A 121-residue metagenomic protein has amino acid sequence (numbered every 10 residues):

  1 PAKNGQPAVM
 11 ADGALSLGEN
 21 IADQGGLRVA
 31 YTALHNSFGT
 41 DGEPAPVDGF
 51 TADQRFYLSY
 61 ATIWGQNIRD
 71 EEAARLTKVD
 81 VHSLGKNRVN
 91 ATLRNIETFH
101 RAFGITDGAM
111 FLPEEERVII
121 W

Functional and structural regions predicted by a protein language model:
P1-W121: Zinc-dependent metallohydrolase catalytic domains
